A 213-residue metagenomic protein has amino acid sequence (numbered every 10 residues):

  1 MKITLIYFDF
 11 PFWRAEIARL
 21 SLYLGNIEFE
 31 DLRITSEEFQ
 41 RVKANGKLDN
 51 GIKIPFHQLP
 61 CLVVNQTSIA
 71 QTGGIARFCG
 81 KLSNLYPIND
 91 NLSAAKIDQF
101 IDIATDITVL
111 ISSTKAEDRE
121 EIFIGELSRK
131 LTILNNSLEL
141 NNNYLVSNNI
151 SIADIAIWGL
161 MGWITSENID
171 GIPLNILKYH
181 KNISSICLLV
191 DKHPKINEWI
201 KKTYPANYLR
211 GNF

Functional and structural regions predicted by a protein language model:
M1-L131, L140, L145, N149: GST-like domain detector, emphasizing the conserved glutathione-binding G-site in the N-terminal thioredoxin-like
A18, E126-K130, L134, L160 (+1 more regions): Alpha-helical packing segments of well-folded alpha/beta enzyme cores
G74, N182, K195: Residue-level recognition of oxygen-bearing side chains
I97, L145-S184, V190, I200: GST superfamily/GST-like fold recognition
F100-I103, W158, K202-A206: Short acidic/histidine-centered micro-motifs embedded in hydrophobic/aromatic stretches that mark compact functional
D106-L110, S166, N212-F213: Secretory-pathway/luminal and periplasmic proteins that interact with or process carbohydrate-rich
S137: Acidic, Mg2+-coordinating catalytic module of metal-dependent nucleases/exonucleases that use a two-metal-ion mechanism
L189, P194-F213: C-terminal helix/juxtamembrane-tail motif
